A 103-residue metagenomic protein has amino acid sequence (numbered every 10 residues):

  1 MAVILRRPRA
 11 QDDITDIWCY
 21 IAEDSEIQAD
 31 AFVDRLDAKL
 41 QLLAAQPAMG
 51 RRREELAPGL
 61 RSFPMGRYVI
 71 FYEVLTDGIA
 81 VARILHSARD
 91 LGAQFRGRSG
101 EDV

Functional and structural regions predicted by a protein language model:
M1-A31: Arg/Lys-rich, positively charged N-terminal/basic patches that mediate binding to nucleic acids
A10, L42-L43, I84: Conserved catalytic core of Hanks-type protein kinase domains
I14, W18, V33-L40, A88: Short amphipathic alpha-helical/adjacent loop interface patches that line ligand and macromolecule-binding sites
C19, E26, Q41, A45-A48 (+2 more regions): Generic structural signal for secondary-structure transition and capping sites
D30-A31, R51-R53, A93: Short, hydrophobic secondary-structure boundary micro-motifs
A31-F32, P58: All-alpha amphipathic helical-bundle segments outside canonical DNA-binding/catalytic cores that form hydrophobic
A38-P64: A short, surface-exposed loop/turn module that caps and links secondary-structure elements
Y68, E73-V103: Enriched for short, Lys/Arg-rich terminal
